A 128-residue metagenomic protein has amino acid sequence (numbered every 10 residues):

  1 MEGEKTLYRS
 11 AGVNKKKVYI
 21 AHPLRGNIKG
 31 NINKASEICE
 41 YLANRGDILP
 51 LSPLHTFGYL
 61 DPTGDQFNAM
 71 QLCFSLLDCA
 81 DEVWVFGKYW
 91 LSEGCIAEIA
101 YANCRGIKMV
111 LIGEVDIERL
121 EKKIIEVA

Functional and structural regions predicted by a protein language model:
M1-A128: Conserved catalytic or regulatory cores that recognize and/or transform ribose-phosphate-containing ligands
